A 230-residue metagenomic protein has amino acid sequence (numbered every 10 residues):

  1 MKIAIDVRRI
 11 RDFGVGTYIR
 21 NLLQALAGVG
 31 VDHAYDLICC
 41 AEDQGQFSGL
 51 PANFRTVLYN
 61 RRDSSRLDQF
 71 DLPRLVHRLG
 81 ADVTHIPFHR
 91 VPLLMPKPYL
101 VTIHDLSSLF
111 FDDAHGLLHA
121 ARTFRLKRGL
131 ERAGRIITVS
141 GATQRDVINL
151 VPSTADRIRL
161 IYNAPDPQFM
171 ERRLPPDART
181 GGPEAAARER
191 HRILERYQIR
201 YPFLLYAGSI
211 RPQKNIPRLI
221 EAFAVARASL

Functional and structural regions predicted by a protein language model:
M1-L230: Carbohydrate transferase catalytic cores enriched for Leloir-type hexosyltransferases
